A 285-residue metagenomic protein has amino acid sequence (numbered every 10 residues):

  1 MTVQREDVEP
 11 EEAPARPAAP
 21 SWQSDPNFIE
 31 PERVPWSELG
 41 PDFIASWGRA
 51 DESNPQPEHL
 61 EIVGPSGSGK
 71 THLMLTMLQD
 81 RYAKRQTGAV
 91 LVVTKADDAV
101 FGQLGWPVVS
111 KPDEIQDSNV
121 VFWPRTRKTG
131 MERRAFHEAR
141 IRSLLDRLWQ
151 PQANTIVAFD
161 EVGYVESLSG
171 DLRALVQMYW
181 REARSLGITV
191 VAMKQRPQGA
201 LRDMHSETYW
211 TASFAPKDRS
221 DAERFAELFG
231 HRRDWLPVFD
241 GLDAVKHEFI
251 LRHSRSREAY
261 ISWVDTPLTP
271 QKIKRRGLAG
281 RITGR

Functional and structural regions predicted by a protein language model:
M1-R49, N54-Q56, L60-G64, R147 (+2 more regions): Conserved P-loop NTPase motor module
P57-E58, Q86, Q116-N119, T208-Y209: Short, well-ordered alpha-helix to beta-strand connector turns
L60-Q79, R133-R233: Conserved P-loop NTPase motor cores
S68-S110: Walker A/P-loop NTP-binding active-site region of P-loop NTPases, recognizing the glycine-rich GxxxxGKT/S
D98-L104, E114-Q116, L201-S206: Short loop/helix-cap segments at secondary-structure boundaries that form the rim of catalytic
V108-V109, I115, Q152: Eukaryotic protein kinase
D113-F136: Conserved P-loop NTPase mechanochemical-coupling segment
E223-S256: P-loop/Walker A phosphate-binding loop and immediately adjacent motor/lid segment at beta-alpha junctions
